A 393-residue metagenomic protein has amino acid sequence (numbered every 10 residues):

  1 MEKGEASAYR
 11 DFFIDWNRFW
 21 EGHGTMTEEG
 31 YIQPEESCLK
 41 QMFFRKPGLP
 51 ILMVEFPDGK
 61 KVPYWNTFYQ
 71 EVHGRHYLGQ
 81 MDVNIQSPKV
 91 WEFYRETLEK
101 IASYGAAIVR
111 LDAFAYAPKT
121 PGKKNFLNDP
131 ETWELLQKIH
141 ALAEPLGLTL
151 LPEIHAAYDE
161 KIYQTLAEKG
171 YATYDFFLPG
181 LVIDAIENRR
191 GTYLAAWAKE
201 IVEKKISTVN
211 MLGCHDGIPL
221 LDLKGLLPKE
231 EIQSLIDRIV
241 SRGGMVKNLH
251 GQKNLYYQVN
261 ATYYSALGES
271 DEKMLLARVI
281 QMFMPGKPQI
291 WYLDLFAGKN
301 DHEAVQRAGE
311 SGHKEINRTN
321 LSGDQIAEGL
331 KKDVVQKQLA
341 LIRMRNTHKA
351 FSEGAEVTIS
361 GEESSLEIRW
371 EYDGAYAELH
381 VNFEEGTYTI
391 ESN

Functional and structural regions predicted by a protein language model:
M1-K89, E99, S103, F114-I186: Acidic/aromatic-lined carbohydrate-recognition and catalytic surfaces of CAZymes acting on diverse glycans
P88-A102, K273-R278: Short, acidic/polar
Y94, T132, L136, M274 (+1 more regions): Aromatic/hydrophobic pocket-lining residues that form the small-molecule binding cavity in soluble enzyme cores
Y94-R110, K247-L249: Structured alpha-helical segments in the cores of large, soluble enzyme domains
K100-A107, I139-L148, E200-K205, I280-K287 (+1 more regions): A structural motif corresponding to the C-terminal end of an alpha-helix and its immediate exit/capping segment
V109-L111, L150-P152, A172-Y174, V209-G213 (+1 more regions): Hydrophobic faces of well-ordered beta-strands that scaffold small-molecule active sites in alpha/beta enzyme cores
A156-Y171, L178-L227, S360: Charged, low-complexity C-terminal accessory regions
V202-Y388: Loop/helix patches that line or flank the sugar-binding groove of alpha-linked glycan CAZymes
